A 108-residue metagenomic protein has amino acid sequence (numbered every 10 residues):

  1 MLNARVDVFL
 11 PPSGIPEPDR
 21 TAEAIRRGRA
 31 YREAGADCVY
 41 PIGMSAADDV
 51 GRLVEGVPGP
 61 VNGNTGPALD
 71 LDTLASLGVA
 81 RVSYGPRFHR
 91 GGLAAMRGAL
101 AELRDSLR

Functional and structural regions predicted by a protein language model:
M1-P86, R90-E102: Alpha/beta enzyme core
S106-R108: Flexible C-terminal active-site loop/helix
